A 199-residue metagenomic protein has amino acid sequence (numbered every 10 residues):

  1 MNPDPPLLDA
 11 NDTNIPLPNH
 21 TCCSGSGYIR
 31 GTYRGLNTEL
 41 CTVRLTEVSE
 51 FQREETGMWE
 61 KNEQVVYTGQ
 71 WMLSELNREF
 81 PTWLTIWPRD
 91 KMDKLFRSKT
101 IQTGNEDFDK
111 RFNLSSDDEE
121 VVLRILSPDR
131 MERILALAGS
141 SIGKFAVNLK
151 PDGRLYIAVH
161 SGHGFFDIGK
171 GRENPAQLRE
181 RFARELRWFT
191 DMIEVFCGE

Functional and structural regions predicted by a protein language model:
M1-E199: Charged, low-complexity intrinsically disordered regions
